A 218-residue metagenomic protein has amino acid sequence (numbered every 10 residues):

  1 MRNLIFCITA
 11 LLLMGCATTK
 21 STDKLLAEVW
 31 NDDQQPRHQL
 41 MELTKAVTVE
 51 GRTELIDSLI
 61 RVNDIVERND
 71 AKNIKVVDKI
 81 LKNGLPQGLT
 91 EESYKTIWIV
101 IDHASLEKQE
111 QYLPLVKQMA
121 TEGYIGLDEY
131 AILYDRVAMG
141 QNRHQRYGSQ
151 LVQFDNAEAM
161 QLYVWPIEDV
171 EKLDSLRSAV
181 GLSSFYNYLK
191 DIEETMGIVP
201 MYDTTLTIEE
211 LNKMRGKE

Functional and structural regions predicted by a protein language model:
M1-L4: Positively charged n-region of N-terminal signal peptides that target proteins for export
F6-T9: Sec-dependent N-terminal signal peptides
L13-G15: C-terminal motif of bacterial Sec signal peptides marking the signal peptidase cleavage site
A17-T19: Bacterial signal peptide processing site
T22-M139, G148: Cell wall/extracellular polymer interaction/catalysis modules
L113-P200: Mature-region segments of soluble proteins
D203-E218: Long, compositionally biased
